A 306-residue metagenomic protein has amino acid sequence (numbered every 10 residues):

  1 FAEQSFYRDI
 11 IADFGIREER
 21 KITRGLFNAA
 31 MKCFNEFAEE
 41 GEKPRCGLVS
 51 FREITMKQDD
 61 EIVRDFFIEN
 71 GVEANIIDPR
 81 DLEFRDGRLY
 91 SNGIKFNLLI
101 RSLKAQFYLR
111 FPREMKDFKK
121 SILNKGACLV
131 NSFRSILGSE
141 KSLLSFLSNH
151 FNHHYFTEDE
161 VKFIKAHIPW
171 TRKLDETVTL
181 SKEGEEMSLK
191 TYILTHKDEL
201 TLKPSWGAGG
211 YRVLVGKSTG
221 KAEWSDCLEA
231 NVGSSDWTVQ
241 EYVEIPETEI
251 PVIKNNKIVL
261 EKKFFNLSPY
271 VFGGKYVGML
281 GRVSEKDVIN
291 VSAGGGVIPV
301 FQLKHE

Functional and structural regions predicted by a protein language model:
F1-E306: Domain-scale recognition of functional cores that engage charged ligands
